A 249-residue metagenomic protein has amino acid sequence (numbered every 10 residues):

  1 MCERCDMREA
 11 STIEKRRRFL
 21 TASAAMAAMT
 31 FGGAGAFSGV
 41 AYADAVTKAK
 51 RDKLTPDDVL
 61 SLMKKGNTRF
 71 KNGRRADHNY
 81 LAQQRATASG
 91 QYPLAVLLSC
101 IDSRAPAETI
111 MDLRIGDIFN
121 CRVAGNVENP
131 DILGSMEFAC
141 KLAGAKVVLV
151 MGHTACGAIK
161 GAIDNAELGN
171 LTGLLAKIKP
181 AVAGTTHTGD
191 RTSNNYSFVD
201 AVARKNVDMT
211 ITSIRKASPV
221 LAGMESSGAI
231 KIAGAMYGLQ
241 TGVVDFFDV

Functional and structural regions predicted by a protein language model:
M1-E14, A25-A28: N-terminal secretory signal peptides
A10-L20, A34: Twin-arginine (Tat) signal peptide motif
A34-N72, A76: C-terminal segment of N-terminal export signals and the immediately downstream linker at the start of the mature
M63, L97, V150, G234 (+1 more regions): Divalent metal-coordination and catalytic microenvironments
R75-L133: Conserved beta-strand-loop surface patch within small alpha/beta domains used for substrate/adaptor or ligand engagement
T109-V199, F246-V249: Short HxH-centered metal-ligating active-site micro-motif
K179, A183-I232: Polyanion-binding loop/helix "lid" in catalytic or ligand-binding cores
S226-F246: GST superfamily/GST-like fold recognition
